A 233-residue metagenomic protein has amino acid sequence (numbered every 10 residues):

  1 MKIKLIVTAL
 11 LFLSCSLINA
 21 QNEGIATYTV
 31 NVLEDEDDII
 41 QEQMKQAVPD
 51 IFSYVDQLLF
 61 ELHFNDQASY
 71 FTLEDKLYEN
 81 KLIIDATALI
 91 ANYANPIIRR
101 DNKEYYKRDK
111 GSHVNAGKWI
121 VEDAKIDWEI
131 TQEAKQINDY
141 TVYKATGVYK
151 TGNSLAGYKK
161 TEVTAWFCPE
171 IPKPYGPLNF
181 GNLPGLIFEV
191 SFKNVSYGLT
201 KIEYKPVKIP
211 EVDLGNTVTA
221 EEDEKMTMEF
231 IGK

Functional and structural regions predicted by a protein language model:
M1-A26: Bacterial Sec-dependent N-terminal signal peptides
Q21-K233: Extended soluble regions of mature proteins
